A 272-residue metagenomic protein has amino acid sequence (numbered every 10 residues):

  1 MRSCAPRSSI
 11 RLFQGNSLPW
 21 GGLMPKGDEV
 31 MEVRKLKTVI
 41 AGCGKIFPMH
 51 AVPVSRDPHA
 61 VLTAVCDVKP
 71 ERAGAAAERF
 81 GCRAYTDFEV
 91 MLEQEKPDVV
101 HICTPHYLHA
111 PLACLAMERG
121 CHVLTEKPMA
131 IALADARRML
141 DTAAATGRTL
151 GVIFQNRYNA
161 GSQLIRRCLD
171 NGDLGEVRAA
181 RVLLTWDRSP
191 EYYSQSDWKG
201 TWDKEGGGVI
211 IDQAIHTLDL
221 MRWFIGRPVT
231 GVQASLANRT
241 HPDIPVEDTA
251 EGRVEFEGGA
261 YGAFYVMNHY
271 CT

Functional and structural regions predicted by a protein language model:
L12-V30: Short, Lys/Arg-enriched N-terminal segments with co-localized hydrophobic residues within the first ~10-30 amino acids
P25-F80: N-terminal Rossmann-like dinucleotide-binding module
G27, K37, H241-E247, E257-T272: NAD(P)-dinucleotide binding in Rossmann-like oxidoreductases
H50, F80-T142: Beta-loop-alpha module in the N-terminal Rossmann-like domain of NAD(P)-dependent dehydrogenases, especially those
R137-N156, G175-A179: Rossmann-fold dehydrogenase core element
N156-I244: Predominantly a Rossmann-like dinucleotide-binding segment in NAD(P)-dependent oxidoreductases
